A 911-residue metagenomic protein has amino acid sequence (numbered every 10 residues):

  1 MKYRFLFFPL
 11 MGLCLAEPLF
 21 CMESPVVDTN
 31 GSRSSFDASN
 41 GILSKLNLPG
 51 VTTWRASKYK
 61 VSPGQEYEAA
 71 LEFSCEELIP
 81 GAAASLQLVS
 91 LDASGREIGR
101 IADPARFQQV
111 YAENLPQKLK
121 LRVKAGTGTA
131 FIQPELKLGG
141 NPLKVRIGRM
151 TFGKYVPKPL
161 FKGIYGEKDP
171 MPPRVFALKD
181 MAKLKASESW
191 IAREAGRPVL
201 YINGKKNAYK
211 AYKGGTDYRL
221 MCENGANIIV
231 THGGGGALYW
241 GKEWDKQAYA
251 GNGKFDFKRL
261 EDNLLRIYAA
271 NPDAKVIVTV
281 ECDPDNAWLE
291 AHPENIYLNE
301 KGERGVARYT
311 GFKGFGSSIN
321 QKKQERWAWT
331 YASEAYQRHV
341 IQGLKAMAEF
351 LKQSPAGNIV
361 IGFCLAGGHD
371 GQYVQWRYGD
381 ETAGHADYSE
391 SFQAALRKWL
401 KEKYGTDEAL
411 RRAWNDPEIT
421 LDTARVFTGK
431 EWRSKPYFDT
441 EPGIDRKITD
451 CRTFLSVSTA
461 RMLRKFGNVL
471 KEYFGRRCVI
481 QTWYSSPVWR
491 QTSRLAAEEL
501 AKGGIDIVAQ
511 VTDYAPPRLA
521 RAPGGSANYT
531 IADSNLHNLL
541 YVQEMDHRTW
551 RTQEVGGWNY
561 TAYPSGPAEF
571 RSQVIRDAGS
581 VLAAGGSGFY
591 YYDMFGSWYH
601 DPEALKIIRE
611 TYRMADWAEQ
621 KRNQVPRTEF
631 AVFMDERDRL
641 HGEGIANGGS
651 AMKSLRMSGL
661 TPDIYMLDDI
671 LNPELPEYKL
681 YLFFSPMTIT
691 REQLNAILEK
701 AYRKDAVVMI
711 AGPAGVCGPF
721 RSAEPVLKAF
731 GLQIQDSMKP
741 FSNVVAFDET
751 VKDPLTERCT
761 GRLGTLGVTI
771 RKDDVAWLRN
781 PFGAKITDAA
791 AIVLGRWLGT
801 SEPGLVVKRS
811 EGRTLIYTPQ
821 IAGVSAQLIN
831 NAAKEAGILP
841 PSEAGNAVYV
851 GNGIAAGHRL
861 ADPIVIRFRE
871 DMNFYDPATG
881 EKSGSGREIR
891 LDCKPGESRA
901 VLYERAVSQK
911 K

Functional and structural regions predicted by a protein language model:
F20-R174: Extracellular and organelle-lumenal recognition/adhesion modules and their flexible linkers in secreted
G163-C222: N-terminal carbohydrate-binding accessory modules
K206-K213, G235-K258, K322-Q342, G443-R461 (+7 more regions): The substrate-binding groove and active-site-proximal loops of carbohydrate-active enzymes, especially glycoside
Y212-Y218, L655-E674: A short, well-structured beta->alpha microelement
D217-F315, A348-K352, F466-Y473, T688: Aromatic-lined substrate-binding rim segments of carbohydrate-active enzymes
E290-A501, I505-D506, V511-Y514, R521-G524 (+1 more regions): Polysaccharide-binding and catalytic clefts of secreted carbohydrate-active enzymes
R476, Q481-K653, P740-T750, L755-D773 (+4 more regions): Hydrophobic targeting/anchoring helices
R571, F684-K911: A conserved amphipathic helix/loop scaffold that creates a polar/acidic microenvironment used either to coordinate
